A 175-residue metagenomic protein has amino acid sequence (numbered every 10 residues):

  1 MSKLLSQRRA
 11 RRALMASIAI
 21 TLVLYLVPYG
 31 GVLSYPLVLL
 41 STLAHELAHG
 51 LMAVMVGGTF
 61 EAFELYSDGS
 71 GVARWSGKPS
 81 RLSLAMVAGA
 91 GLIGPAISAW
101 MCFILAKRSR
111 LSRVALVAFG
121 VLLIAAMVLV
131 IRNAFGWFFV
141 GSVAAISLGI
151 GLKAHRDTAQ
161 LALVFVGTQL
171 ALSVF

Functional and structural regions predicted by a protein language model:
M1-L33: Topogenic membrane-insertion module of multi-pass membrane proteins
I20-T21, I97-C102, F119-V128, S142-I150: Hydrophobic, membrane-inserted alpha-helices
I20-V27, F60, S98, C102-A106 (+1 more regions): Alpha-helical membrane-inserting segments
L22-L26, V121-V130, T168-F175: Aromatic-anchored segments of alpha-helical transmembrane domains
G30-L84: Small-residue-rich helix-interface/hinge motifs
V32, R81-A85, I104-S109, M127-W137 (+1 more regions): Membrane-interface helix caps and helix-loop-helix hairpins in membrane proteins
G89-V117: Ordered, amphipathic secondary-structure segments that act as subunit-interaction surfaces in large macromolecular
V130-F175: C-terminal membrane-associated helical module and adjoining short loops/tails
